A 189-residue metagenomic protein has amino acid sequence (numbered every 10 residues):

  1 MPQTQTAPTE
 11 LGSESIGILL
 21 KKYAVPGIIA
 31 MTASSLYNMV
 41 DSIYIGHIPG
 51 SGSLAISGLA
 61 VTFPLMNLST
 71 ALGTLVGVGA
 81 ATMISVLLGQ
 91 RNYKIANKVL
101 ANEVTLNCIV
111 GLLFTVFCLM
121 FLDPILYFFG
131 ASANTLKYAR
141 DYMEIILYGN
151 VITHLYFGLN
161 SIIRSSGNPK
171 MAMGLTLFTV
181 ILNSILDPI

Functional and structural regions predicted by a protein language model:
M1-A24, I84-V151, I189: Short alpha-helical transmembrane segments in multi-pass integral membrane proteins
G17-L36, V40, L65-L72, Y148 (+1 more regions): Residue-level signal for short hydrophobic patches within transmembrane helices of multi-pass membrane transporters
A24, M31, A60-F63, N107 (+4 more regions): Residue-level recognition of transmembrane alpha-helices in multi-pass small-molecule transporters/permeases
I29, D41-I45, L59, I84 (+8 more regions): Hydrophobic/aromatic residues within transmembrane alpha-helices of membrane transport systems, especially the TMDs
I45-N67, N134-Y138: Interfacial/gating helices of multi-pass transporter permease domains
I56-V116, T153-A172: Small-residue-rich hydrophobic transmembrane alpha-helices
C118, M171-I189: Alpha-helical transmembrane segments of multi-pass membrane transporters and transport-associated inner-membrane enzymes
